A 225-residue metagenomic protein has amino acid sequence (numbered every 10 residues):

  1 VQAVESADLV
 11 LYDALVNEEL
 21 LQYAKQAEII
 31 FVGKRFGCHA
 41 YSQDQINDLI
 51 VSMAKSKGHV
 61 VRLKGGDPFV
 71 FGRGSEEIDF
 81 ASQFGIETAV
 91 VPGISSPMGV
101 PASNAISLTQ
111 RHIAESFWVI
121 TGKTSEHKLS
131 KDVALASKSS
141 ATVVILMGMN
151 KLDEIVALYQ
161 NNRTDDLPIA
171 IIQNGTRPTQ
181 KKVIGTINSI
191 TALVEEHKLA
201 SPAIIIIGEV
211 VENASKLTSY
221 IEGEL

Functional and structural regions predicted by a protein language model:
V1-V91, T191, A203: Class I S-adenosyl-L-methionine
Y12, P92, T121, L146-M147: Small/polar loops that bind or transfer phosphate-bearing groups
L15-N17, V32-A40, I94-S96, S116 (+2 more regions): Short, acidic/turn-prone active-site loops that include or flank metal/cofactor- and phosphate-binding residues
V16-N17, F69, S96, K151 (+1 more regions): Alpha-helix capping/helix-boundary segments
E28-K34, G85-A89, L108-E115, T164-I171: Short hydrophobic/aromatic-enriched beta-strand-loop microsegments
K55-V60, S116, T124-L225: A contiguous loop/helix-start segment that scaffolds small-molecule binding in enzyme catalytic cores
D67-S139, K181-I184: Class I SAM-dependent methyltransferase SAM-binding "motif I" and its flanking Rossmann-like core
